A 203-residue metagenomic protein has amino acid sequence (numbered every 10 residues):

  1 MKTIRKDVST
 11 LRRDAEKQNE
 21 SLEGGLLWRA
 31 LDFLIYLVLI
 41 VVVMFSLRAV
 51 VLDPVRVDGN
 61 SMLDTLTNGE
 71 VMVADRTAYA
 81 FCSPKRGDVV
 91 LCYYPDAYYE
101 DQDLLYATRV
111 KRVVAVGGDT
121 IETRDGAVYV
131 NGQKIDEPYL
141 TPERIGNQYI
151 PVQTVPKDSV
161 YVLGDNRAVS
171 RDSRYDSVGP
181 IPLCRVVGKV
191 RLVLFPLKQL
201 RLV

Functional and structural regions predicted by a protein language model:
M1-T108, I181-R185, K189-V203: Protein maturation boundaries and topogenic segments
L47, L63-D64, F81-C82, V113 (+3 more regions): Short secondary-structure boundary/capping segments
T67, K85-R86, V116, V155-P156 (+1 more regions): Residue-level recognition of short, solvent-exposed, well-ordered loop/turn junctions that link secondary-structure
V71, V89, T120, S159-V160: Residue-level marker of beta-strand positions
T108-Q133: Mid-length scaffold segments of soluble, non-membrane domains
V130-Q148: PP2C/PPM family metal-dependent serine/threonine protein phosphatase catalytic domain, recognizing the conserved
Y149, T154-V203: Beta-strand-rich cores of mature extracytoplasmic or soluble domains
